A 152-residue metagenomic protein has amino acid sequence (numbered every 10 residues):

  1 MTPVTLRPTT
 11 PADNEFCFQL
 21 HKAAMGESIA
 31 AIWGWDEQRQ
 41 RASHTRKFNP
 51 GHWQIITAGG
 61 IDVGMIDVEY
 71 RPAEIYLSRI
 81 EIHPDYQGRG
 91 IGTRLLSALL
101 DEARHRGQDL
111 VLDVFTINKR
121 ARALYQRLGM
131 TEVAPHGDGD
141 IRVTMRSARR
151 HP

Functional and structural regions predicted by a protein language model:
V4-Q19: A short beta-loop-alpha structural element at the N-terminal edge of CoA-dependent acyl/N-acetyltransferase catalytic
M25-T45: Conserved GNAT-fold acetyl-CoA-binding loop/helix
H44, Y125, M130: Conserved active-site tyrosine of GNAT-family acetyltransferases
T45-I55, G64: A short helix-loop-beta-strand connector motif used in the catalytic cores of GNAT acetyltransferases and, in some
I61-E69, Y76-E81: Conserved beta-strand in the GNAT
I82, G88-D101, A123-R127: Conserved acetyl-CoA-binding loop-helix of GNAT-fold acetyltransferases
P84-Q87, V111-R122, G137-R146: Conserved beta-strand-loop-alpha-helix junction that forms the acyl-donor binding cleft
